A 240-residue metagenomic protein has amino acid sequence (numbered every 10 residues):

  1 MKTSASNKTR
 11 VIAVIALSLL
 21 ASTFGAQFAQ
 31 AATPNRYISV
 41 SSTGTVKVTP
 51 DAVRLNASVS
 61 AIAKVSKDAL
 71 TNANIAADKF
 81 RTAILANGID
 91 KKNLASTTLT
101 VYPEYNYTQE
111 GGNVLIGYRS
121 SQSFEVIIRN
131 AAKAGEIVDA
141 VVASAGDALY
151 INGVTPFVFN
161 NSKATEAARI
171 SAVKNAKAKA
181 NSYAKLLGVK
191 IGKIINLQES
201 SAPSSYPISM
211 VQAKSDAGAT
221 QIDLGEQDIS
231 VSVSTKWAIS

Functional and structural regions predicted by a protein language model:
K2-S240: Short, charge-dense linear interaction motifs
